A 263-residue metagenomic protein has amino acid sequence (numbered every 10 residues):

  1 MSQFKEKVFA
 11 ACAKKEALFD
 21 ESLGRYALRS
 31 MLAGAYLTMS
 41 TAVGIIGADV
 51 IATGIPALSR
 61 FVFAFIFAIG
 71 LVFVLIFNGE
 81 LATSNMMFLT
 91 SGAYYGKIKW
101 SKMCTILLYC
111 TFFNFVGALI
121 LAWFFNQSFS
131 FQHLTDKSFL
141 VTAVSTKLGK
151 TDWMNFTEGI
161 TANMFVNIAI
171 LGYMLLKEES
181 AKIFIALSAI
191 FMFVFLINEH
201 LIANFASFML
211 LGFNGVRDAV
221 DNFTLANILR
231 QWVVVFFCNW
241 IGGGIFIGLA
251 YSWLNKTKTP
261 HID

Functional and structural regions predicted by a protein language model:
M1-D263: Alpha-helical transmembrane segments and their helix-helix packing motifs
